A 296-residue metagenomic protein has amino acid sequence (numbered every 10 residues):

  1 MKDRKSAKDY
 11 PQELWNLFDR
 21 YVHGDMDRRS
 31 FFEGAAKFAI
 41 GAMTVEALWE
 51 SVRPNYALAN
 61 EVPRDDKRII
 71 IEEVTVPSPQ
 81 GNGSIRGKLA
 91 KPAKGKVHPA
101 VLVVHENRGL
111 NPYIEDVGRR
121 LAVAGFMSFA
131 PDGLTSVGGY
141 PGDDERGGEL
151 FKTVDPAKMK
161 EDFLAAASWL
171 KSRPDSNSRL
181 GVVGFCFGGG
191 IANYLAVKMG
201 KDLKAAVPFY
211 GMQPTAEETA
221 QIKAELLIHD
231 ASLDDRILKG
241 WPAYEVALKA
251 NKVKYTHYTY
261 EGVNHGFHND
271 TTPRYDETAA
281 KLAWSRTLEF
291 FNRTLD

Functional and structural regions predicted by a protein language model:
M1-S30: N-terminal secretory signal peptides
D19, G24, R28-R53: N-terminal export signals
L58-G95: N-terminal cap/lid segment of alpha/beta-hydrolase-fold proteins
V97-E106: Short beta-strand element of the alpha/beta-hydrolase
R108, L134-A157, G266-T271: Cap/lid segment of the alpha/beta-hydrolase catalytic domain
E149-R173: Alpha/beta-hydrolase active-site loop
A165-K223: Primarily recognizes the serine-hydrolase "nucleophile elbow" in alpha/beta-hydrolase and SGNH/GDSL folds
I228-D230: Short beta-strand/loop motif that positions the catalytic acidic residue of the alpha/beta-hydrolase fold
